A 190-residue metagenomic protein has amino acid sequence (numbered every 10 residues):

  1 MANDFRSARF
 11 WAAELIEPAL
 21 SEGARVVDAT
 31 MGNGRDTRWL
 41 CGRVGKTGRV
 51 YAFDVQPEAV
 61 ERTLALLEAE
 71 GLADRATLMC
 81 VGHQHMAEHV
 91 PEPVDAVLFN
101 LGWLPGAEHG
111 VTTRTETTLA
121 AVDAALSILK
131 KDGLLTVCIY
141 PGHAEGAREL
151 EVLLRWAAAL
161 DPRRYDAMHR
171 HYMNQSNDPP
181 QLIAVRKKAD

Functional and structural regions predicted by a protein language model:
M1-R25, A29, R38, G42: S-adenosyl-L-methionine
A24, G48, G133: Glycine-centered, small-residue-biased loops immediately flanking beta-strands in adenine/cofactor-binding cores
N33: Conserved SAM/SAH-binding loop
R49-D54: Conserved SAM-binding motif I beta-strand of class I
E61-D95: S-adenosyl-L-methionine
L98-A121: Mobile active-site "lid"/loop adjacent to the S-adenosyl-L-methionine
I128, D132-I139: Conserved beta-strand signature within the Rossmann-like core of class I S-adenosyl-L-methionine
H143-D190: Class I S-adenosyl-L-methionine
